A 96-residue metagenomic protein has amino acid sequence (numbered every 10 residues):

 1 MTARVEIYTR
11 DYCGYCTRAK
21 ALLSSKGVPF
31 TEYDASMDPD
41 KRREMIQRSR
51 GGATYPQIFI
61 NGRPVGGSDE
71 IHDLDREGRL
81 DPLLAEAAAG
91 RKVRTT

Functional and structural regions predicted by a protein language model:
M1-T31: Local sequence-structure signature of Cys/Sec-based thiol-disulfide redox active-site neighborhoods
D11, Y33, I46, S68: Conserved short-loop catalytic and cofactor-binding motifs
T17, D40, G66: Residues that form or flank phosphate/diphosphate-binding pockets in enzymes that use nucleotide phosphates
K26-G27, Q47, D73: Non-catalytic interaction surface on structured domains
A35-A53, R79-G90: Thioredoxin-like thiol-disulfide oxidoreductase module
R50-F59, D69: Structural micro-motif
I60-A88: Non-catalytic, surface beta->alpha helical segment in thiol-disulfide oxidoreductase systems
G90-T96: Charge-patterned, long linear interaction tracts outside catalytic cores
